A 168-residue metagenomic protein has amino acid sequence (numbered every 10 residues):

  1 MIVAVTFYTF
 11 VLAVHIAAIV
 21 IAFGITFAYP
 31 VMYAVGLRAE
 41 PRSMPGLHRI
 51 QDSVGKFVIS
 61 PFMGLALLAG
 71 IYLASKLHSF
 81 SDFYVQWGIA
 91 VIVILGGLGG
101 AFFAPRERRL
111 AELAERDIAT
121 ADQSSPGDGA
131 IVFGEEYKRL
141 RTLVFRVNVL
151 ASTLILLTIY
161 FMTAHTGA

Functional and structural regions predicted by a protein language model:
M1-A168: Polytopic transmembrane helical bundles with strong interfacial aromatic enrichment
